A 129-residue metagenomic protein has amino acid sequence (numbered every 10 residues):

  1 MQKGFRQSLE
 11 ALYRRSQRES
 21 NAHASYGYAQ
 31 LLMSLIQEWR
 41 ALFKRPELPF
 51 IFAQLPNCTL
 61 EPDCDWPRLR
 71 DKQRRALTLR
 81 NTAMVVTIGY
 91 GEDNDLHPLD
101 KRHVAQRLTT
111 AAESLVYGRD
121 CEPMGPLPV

Functional and structural regions predicted by a protein language model:
M1-V129: Cell-envelope and extracellular/periplasmic
